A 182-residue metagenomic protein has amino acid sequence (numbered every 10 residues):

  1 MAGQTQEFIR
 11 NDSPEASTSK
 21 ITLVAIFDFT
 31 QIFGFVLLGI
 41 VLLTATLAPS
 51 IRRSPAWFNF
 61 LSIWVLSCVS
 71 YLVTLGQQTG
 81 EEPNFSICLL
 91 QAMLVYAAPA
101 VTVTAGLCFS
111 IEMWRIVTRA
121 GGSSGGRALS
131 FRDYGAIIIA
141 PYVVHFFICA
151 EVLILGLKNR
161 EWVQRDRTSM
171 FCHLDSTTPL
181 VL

Functional and structural regions predicted by a protein language model:
M1-P141: Membrane-proximal first intracellular loop
E7-R10, R160-R167: Peri-membrane helix termini and adjoining interfacial loops of integral membrane proteins
R127-Q164: Fourth transmembrane helix
I148, V152-L155, D166-L182: Extracellular-loop-to-transmembrane junctions of the mid-late helices
